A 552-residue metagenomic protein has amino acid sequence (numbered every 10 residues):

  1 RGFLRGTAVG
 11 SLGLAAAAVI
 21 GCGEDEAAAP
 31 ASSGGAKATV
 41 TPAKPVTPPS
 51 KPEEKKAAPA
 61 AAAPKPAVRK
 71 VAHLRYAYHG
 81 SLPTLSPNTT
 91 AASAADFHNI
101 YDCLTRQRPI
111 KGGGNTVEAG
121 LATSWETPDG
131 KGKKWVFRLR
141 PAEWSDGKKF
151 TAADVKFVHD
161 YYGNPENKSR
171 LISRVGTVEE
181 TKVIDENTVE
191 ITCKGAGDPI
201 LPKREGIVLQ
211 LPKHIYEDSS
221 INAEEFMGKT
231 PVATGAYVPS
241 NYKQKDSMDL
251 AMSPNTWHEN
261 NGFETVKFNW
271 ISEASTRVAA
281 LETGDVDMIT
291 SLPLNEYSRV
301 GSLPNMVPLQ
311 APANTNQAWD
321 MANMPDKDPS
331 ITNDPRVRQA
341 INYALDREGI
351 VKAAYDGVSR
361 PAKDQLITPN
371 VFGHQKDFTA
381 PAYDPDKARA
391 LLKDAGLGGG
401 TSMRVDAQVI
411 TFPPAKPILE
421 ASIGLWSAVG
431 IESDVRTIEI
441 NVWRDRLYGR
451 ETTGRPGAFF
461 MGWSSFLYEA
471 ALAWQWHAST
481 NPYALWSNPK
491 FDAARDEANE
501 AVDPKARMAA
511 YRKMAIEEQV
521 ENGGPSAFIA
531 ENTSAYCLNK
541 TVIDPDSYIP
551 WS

Functional and structural regions predicted by a protein language model:
A8-G21, K243-M248, M252, N316-Q317 (+3 more regions): Detector for C-terminal structural segments
A77-G130, D160, V232-T234: N-terminal lobe/hinge region of extracytoplasmic solute-binding protein
R106-G112, G206-N261, T265, D386 (+1 more regions): Gly/Pro-rich hinge or "lid" segments in bacterial periplasmic/extracellular proteins
Q107-R108, A251-T256, A313-A340, A344 (+2 more regions): A bilobed periplasmic-binding-protein/Venus flytrap-type ligand-binding module shared by bacterial periplasmic
S124-K168, I184, E190-T192, R277-A280 (+1 more regions): Aromatic- and charge-enriched surface segment that lines or borders ligand/interaction sites
L139, E225, S253-R299, E432: Ligand-site clamp/hinge motif
L171-D218: Surface-exposed binding/hinge segments that line and control ligand-binding clefts or catalytic entry sites
D328, P361-D394, T411-I418: Structural transition elements
